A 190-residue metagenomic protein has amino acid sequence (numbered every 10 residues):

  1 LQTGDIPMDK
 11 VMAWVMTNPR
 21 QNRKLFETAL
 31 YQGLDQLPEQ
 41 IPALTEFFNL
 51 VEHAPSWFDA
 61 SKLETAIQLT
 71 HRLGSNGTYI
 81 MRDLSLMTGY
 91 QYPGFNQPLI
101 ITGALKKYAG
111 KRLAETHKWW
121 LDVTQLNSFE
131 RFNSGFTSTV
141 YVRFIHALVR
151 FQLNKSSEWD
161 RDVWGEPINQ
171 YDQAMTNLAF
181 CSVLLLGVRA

Functional and structural regions predicted by a protein language model:
L1-A190: Mature, function-bearing regions of proteins
